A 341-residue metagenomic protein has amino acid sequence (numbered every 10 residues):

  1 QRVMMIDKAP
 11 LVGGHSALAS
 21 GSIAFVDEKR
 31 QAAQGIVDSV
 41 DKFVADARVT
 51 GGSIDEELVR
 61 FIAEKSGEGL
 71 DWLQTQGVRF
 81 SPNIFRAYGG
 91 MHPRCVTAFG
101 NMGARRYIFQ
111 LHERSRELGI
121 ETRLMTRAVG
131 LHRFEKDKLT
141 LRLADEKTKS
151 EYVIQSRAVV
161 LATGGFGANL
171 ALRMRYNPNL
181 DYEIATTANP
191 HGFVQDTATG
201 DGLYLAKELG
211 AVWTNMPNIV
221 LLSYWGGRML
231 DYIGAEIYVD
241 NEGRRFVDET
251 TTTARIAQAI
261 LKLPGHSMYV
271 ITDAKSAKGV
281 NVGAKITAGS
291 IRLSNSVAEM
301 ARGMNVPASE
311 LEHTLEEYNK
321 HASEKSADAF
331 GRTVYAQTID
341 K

Functional and structural regions predicted by a protein language model:
R2, K8-E121, M125-G130, F134 (+4 more regions): Conserved N-terminal/central alpha/beta ligand/cofactor-binding core
I6-D7, M216: The conserved SAM/SAH-binding core of class I Rossmann-like methyltransferase domains, concentrating on the hydrophobic
D7, F134, G227-D231: Short loop/turn motifs at secondary-structure junctions and domain boundaries
R114, M125-A128, R142-V153: A structured beta-alpha segment of the ubiquitous adenosine-cofactor-binding alpha/beta core
G130, E310-K341: A glycine-rich dinucleotide-binding beta-alpha-beta segment and adjacent secondary-structure elements that constitute
E135-R142: Short, hydrophobic/aromatic-rich segments at coil-to-beta transitions
K147-S150, I154-S223: Glycine-rich loop(s) and the adjacent beta-strand/alpha-helix scaffold that form part
Q195, T199, L203-L205, L209-E310: An anion/pyrophosphate-binding glycine-rich loop and adjacent beta-alpha core in soluble alpha-beta enzymes
